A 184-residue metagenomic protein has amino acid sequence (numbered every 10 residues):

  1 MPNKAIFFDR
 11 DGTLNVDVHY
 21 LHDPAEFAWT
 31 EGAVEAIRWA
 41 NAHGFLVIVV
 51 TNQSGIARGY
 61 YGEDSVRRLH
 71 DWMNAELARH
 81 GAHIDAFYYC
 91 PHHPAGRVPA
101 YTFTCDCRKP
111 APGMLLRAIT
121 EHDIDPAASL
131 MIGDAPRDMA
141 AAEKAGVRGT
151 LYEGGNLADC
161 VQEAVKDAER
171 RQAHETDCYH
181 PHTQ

Functional and structural regions predicted by a protein language model:
M1-I48: Active-site neighborhood of HAD-like aspartate-dependent phosphohydrolases
P2-K4, D64-D85, A95-M131, A135-Q184: Asp-based, Mg2+/Mn2+-dependent phosphohydrolase catalytic module
D9-D11, N52, D134, D138: Acidic active-site catalytic centers that drive phospho-/nucleotidyl reactions and related ester hydrolyses
L14-D17, N52-S54, P94-G96, L116-I119: A short alpha-helix capping/helix-coil boundary motif
L14-N15, A57, D138-M139: Catalytic P-loop NTPase motifs of RecA-like helicase/translocase cores
Y20-A28, G62-D64, Y101-C105: Short glycine-enriched, charge-decorated loop/helix-capping segments at active-site entrances that position
A33, I37-M73, A82-H93, A142: Substrate-recognition element of Asp-dependent hydrolases with the DxDx(T/V) motif
